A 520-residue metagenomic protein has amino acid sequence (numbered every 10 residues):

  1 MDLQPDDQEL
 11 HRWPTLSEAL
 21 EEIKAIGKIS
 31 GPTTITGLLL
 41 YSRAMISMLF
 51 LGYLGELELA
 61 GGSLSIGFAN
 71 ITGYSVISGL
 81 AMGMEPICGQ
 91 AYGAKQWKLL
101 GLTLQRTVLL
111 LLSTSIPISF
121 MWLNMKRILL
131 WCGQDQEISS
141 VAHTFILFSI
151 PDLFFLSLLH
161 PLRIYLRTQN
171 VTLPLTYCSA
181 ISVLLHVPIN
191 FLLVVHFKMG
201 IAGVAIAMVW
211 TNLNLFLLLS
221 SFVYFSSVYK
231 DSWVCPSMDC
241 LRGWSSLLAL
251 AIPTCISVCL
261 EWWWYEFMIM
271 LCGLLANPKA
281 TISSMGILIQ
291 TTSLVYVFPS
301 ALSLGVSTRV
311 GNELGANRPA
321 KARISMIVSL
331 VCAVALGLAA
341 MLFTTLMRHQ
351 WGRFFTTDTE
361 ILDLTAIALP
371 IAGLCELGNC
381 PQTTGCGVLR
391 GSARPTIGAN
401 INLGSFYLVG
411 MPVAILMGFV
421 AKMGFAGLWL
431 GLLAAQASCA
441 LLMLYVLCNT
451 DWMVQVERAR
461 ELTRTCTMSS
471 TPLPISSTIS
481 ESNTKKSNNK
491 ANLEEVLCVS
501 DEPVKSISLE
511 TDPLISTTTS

Functional and structural regions predicted by a protein language model:
M1-T33, C88-F155, L173, S182-I252 (+2 more regions): Short alpha-helical transmembrane segments in multi-pass integral membrane proteins
D2-L10, K24-E85, I252-C272: Signature of the first transmembrane helix
K28-S47, F148, T211-L215, L219 (+3 more regions): Transmembrane helical elements of multi-pass membrane transporters/channels
I35, L39, R43, T72 (+15 more regions): Residue-level hotspots within pore-lining transmembrane alpha-helices of multi-pass secondary transporters
Y41-A60, L129-G133, L192-M199, C255 (+5 more regions): Helix-terminus/linker motif at the lipid-water interface of multi-pass membrane proteins
M45-L49, F120, R127, P161-Y165 (+10 more regions): Alpha-helical transmembrane segments of multipass membrane proteins
M45-M48, L59-S119, L159-R167, S284-R348 (+2 more regions): Small-residue-rich hydrophobic transmembrane alpha-helices
E56-S63, G67, A142, I146 (+4 more regions): Small-residue hotspots at the loop-to-helix junctions and early N-terminal turns of transmembrane alpha-helices
